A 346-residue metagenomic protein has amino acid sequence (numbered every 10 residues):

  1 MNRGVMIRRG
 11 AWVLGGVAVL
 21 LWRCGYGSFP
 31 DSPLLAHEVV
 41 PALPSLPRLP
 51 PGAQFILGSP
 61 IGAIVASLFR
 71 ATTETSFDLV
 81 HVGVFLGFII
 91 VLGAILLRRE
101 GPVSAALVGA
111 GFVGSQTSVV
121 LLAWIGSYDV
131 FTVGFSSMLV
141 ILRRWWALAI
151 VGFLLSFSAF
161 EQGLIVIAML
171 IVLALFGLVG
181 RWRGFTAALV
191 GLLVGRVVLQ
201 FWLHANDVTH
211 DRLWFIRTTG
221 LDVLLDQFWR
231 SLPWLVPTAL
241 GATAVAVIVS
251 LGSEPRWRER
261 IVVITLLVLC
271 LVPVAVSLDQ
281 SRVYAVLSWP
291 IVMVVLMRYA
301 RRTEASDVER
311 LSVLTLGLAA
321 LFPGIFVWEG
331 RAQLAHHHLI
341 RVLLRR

Functional and structural regions predicted by a protein language model:
V19-R23, R181-G252: Membrane-lumen/periplasm interface segments of specific transmembrane helices in polyprenyl phosphate-linked
W22-P44, G52-V65: Extracytoplasmic catalytic/substrate-binding loops of multi-pass membrane glycan-assembly enzymes
R48-L79, G83: Short hydrophobic/aromatic helix or loop-helix immediately within or flanking a transmembrane segment in polytopic
L79-E100: Transmembrane-helix motifs of polytopic, lipid-linked glycan transferases
I89-A94, V236-E259, I264-V268, I291-V295: Hydrophobic, aromatic-rich transmembrane alpha-helices and their immediate juxtamembrane boundary segments
V91, V130-G152, I291-V294: Specific aromatic-rich, kink-prone transmembrane helix
L107-T132, S158: Aromatic- and kink-enriched transmembrane "portal" helix at the membrane-lumen/periplasm boundary that abuts
S136-L139, A147-Q162, V166-L173, L189-L193 (+1 more regions): Membrane-interface alpha helices of multi-pass inner-membrane proteins
